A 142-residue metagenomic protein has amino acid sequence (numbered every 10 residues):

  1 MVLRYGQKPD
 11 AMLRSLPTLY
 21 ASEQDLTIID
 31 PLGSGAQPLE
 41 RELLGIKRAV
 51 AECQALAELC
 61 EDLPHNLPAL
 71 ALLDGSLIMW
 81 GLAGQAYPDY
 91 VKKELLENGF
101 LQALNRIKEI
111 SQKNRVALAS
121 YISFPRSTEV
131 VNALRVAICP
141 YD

Functional and structural regions predicted by a protein language model:
M1-P31: Acidic, metal-ligating active-site segments
I29-S34, G84: Short amphipathic alpha-helical segments, especially helix-boundary/capping motifs
Q37-L70, G75-D142: Long, contiguous domain-sized segments
